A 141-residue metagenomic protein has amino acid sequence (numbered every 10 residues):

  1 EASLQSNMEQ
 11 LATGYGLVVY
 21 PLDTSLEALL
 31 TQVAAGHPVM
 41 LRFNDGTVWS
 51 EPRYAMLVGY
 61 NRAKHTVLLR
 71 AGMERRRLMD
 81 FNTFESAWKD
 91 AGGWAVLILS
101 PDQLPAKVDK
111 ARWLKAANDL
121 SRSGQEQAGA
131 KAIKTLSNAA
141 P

Functional and structural regions predicted by a protein language model:
E1-L99, L104-A111: Conserved active-site-adjacent core of cysteine acyl-enzyme catalytic domains
A106-P141: Alpha-helical segment of the N-proximal tetratricopeptide repeat
